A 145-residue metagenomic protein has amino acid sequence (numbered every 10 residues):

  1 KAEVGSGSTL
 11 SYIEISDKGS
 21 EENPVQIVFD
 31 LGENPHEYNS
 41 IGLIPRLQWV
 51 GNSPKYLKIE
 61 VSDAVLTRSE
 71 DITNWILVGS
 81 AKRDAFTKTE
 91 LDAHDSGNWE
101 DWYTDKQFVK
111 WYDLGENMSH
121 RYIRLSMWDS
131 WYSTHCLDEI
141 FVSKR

Functional and structural regions predicted by a protein language model:
E3-N74, D105-R145: Aromatic, loop-rich ligand-recognition surfaces of beta-strand-rich domains
I72-L114: Extracellular carbohydrate recognition and processing domains and analogous Trp-centered ligand-binding platforms
